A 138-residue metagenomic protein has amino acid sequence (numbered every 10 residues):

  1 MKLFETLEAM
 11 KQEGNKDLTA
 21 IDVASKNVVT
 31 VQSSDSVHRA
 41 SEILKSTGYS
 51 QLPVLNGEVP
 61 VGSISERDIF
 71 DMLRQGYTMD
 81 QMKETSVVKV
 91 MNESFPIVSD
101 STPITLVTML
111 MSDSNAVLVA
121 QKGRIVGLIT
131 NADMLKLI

Functional and structural regions predicted by a protein language model:
M1-I138: Tandem CBS (Cystathionine beta-synthase) repeat/Bateman regulatory domains
